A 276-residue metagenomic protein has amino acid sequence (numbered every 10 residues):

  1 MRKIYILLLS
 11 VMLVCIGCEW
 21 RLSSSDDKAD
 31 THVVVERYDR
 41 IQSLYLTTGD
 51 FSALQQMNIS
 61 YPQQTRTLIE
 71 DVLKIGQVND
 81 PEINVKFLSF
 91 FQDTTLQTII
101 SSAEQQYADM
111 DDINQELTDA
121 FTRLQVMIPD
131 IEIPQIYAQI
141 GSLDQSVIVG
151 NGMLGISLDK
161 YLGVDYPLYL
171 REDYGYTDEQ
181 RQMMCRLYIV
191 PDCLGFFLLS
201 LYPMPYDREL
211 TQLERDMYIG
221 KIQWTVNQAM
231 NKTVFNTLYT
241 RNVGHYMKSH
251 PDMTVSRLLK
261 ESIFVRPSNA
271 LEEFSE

Functional and structural regions predicted by a protein language model:
M1-R2, W20: Short, intrinsically disordered low-complexity segments
R2-L9: Sec-dependent signal peptide recognition, specifically the positively charged N-region followed immediately by
S10-V11, P134: Exposed boundary/loop context
V14-G17: C-terminal motif of bacterial Sec signal peptides marking the signal peptidase cleavage site
E19-S89: N-terminal mature-domain "stem" immediately C-terminal to a signal peptide or N-terminal signal-anchor/transmembrane
K86-E276: Acidic/His-rich structured neighborhood in mature extracellular/periplasmic domains
